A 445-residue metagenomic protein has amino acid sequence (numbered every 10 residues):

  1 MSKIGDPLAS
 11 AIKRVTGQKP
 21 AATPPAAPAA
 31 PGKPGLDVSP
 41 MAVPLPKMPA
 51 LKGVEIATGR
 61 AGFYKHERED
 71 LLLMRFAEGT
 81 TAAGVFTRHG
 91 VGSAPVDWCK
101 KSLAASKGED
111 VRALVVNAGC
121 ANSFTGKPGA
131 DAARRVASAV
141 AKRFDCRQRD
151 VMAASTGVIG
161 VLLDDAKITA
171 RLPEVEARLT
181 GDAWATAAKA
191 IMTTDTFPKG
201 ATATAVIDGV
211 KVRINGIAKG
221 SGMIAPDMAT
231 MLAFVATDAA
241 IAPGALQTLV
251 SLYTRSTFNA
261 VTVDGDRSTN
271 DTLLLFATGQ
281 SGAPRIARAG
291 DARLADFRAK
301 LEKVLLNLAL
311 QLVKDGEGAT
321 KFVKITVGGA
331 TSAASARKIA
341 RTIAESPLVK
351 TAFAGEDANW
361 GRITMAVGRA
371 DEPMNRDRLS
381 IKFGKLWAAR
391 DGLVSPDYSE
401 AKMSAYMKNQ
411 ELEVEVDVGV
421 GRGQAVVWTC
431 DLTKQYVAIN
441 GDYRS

Functional and structural regions predicted by a protein language model:
S2-N117, A121-R135, A141-S445: A structural signal for small-residue-enriched, beta-sheet-centric alpha/beta enzyme cores and oligomeric scaffold folds
